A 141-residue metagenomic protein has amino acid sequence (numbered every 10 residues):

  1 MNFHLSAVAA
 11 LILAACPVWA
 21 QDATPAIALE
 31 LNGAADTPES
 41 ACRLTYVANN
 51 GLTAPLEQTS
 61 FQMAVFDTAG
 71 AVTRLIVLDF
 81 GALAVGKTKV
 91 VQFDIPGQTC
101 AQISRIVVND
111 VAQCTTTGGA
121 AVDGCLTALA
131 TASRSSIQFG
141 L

Functional and structural regions predicted by a protein language model:
M1-L5: Positively charged n-region of N-terminal signal peptides that target proteins for export
A7-V8, V18: Cleavable N-terminal signal peptides
L13-W19: C-terminal segment of classical bacterial N-terminal signal peptides
A20-A41, T45, A130, R134-G140: Low-complexity, acidic Ser/Thr/Pro/Gly-rich terminal tails and inter-domain linkers that flank the onset of structured
A26-I27, G97-L141: Terminal connector regions
Y46-T53: Asparagine-centered strand-capping/turn motif at beta-strand->loop junctions
A54-Q58: Short acidic/proline- and small/hydrophobic-mixed sequence motifs that coincide with surface turns and coil-to-beta
F66-S104: Intrinsically disordered, low-complexity Pro/Gly/Ser/Thr-rich segments with frequent PxxP/GP/PP motifs and embedded
